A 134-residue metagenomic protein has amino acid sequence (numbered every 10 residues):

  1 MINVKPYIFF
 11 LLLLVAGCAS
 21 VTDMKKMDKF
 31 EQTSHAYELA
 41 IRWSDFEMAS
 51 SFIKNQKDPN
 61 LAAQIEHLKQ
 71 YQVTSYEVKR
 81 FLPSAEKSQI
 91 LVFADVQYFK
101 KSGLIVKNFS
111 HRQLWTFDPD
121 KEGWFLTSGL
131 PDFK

Functional and structural regions predicted by a protein language model:
M1-S20: Sec-dependent bacterial lipoprotein signal peptides
F10-L13, I41, L68, V73: Structural motif
A16, E47, E122: Glycine-centered loop/turn positions within well-structured domains that cap or flank conserved ligand/cofactor-binding
C18-W43: Short, low-complexity N-terminal intrinsically disordered segments enriched in polar/charged residues
E31-Q32, F46-L91: Short solvent-exposed beta->alpha transition segments
S34, E38-D45, I53-K57, K100 (+1 more regions): Sec/Tat-exported extracytoplasmic proteins
A85-K134: Exposed beta-sheet edge and beta->alpha loop/turn motif
